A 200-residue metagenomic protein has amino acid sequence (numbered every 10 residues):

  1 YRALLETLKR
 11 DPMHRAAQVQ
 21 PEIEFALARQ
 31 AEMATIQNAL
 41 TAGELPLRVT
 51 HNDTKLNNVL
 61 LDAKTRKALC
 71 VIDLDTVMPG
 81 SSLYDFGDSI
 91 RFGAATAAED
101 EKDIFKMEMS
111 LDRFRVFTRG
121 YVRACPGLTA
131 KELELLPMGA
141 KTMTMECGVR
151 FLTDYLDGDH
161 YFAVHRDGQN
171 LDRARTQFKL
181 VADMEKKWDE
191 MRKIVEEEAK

Functional and structural regions predicted by a protein language model:
Y1-H51, L56-C70, A163-L171, K179-A182 (+1 more regions): ATP-dependent phospho-/nucleotidyl transfer catalytic cores
K9-M13, T76, G93-A94, D100-E101 (+5 more regions): Phosphate/dinucleotide-binding and metal-coordinating scaffold of catalytic cores in nucleotide-dependent enzymes
A26, F117, L135-L136: A structural signal for short hydrophobic/aromatic patches embedded in well-ordered alpha helices
G43, N57-A98: Catalytic activation segment of kinase domains across protein kinase-like and atypical kinase folds
P46-H51, M78, M109-R113, A140-M145 (+1 more regions): Secondary-structure capping and boundary motifs in well-ordered enzyme cores
L83-G127, T142-Y161: Active-site activation/catalytic loop segments of kinase-like enzymes and analogous catalytic loops in related
L128-A140: All-alpha amphipathic helical-bundle segments outside canonical DNA-binding/catalytic cores that form hydrophobic
M184-W188: Long, compositionally biased intrinsically disordered regions
